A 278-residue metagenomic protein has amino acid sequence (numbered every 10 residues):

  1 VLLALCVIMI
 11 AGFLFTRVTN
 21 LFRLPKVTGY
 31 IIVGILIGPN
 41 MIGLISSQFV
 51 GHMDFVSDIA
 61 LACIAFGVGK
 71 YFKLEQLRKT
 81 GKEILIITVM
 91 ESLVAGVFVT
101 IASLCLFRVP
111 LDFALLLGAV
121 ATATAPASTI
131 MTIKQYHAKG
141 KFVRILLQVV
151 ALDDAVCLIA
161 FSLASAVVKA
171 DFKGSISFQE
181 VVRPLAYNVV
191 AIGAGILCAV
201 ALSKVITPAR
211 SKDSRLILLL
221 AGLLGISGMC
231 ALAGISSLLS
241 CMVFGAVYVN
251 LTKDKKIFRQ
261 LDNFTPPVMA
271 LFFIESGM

Functional and structural regions predicted by a protein language model:
V1-V7, F49-A65, L111-A125, R183-A194 (+1 more regions): Structural signature of hydrophobic alpha-helical transmembrane segments
L3-T16, Y71-L104, L111, I176-A194 (+1 more regions): Entry/N-cap segments of selected transmembrane alpha helices and their immediately preceding amphipathic helices
V18-L21, L36-E83, I206-M278: Membrane-interface junctions of multi-pass transporters
L24, F72-E83, F107-D112, T132-R144 (+3 more regions): Juxtamembrane helix-boundary/capping and inter-helix hinge elements in multi-pass membrane proteins
Y30-V33, L61-A65, A95-S103, T129 (+4 more regions): Alpha-helical transmembrane segments and their lipid-water interface positions in multi-pass membrane proteins
G43-H52, F107-R108, K169-L185: Membrane-interface helix termini and inter-helical loops of multi-pass transporters
L61, V68-Y71, V94-V99, V120-S162: Short helical (or helix-break) motifs at transmembrane helix termini and adjacent helical loops in multi-pass membrane
F161-S177, M229-L232, M278: Transmembrane helix-loop junctions at the membrane interface of multipass transporters and ion channels
